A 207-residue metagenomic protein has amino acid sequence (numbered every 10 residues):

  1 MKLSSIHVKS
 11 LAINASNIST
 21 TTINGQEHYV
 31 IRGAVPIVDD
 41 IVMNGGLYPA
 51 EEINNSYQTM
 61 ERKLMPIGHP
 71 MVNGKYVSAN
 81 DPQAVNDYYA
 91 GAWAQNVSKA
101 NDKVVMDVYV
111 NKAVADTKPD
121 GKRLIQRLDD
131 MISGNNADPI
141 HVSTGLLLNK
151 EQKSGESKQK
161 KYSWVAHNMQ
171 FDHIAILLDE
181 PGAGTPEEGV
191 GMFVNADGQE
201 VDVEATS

Functional and structural regions predicted by a protein language model:
M1-F171, A175-A205: Signature of dsDNA virion morphogenesis modules
